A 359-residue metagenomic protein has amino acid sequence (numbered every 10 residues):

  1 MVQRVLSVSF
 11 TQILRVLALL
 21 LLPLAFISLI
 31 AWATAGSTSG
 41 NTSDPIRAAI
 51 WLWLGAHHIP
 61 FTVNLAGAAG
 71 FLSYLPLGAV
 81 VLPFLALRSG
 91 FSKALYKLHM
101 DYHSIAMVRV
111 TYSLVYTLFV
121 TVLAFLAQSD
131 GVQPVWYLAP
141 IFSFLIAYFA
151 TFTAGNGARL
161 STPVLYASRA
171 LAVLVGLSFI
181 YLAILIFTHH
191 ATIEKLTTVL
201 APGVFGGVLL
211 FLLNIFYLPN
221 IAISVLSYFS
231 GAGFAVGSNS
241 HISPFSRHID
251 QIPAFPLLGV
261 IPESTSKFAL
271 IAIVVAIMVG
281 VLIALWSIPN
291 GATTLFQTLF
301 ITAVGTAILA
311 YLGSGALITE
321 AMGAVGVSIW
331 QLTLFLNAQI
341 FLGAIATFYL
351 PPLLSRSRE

Functional and structural regions predicted by a protein language model:
V2-L82, G203-A272, L312-L334: Long, glycine/tryptophan/cysteine-rich extracytoplasmic
V2-T11, R15, L82-Y112, S238-H248 (+2 more regions): Cytoplasmic juxtamembrane regions at transmembrane-helix boundaries
T11-N156, L177, Y181-I186: Transmembrane-helix bundle segments that line or gate the permeation/cavity pathway in multi-pass membrane proteins
L20-L29, F84-L85, S89, Y116-T121 (+14 more regions): Transmembrane alpha-helical segments of multi-pass membrane transport proteins and ion-pumping complexes
S28, W32-G40, K97-L98, Q128-S129 (+6 more regions): Transmembrane helix-loop junctions in multipass membrane proteins, especially transporters and channels
H103-T162, F187, G280-E359: Alpha-helical transmembrane segments of multi-pass integral membrane proteins, characterized by long hydrophobic
T162-N220: Loop-centered beta-sheet repeat module
F255-F296: Extended, compositionally biased non-globular segments
